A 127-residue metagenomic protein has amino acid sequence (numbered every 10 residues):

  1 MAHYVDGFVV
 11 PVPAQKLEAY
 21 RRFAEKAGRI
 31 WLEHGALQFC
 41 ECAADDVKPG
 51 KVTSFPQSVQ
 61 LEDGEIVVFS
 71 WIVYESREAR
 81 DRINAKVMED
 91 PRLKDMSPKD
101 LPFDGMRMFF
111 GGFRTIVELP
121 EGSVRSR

Functional and structural regions predicted by a protein language model:
M1-K26: Long, hydrophobic N-terminal alpha-helical segment
V5-V12, G50-V87: Short, well-ordered beta-strand segments in beta-rich or mixed alpha/beta enzyme and ligand-binding folds
L17-E18, A27-L37: Short, well-structured hydrophobic secondary-structure segments
E18-Y20, K51, R80-R82, P120-G122: Short acidic, gly/pro-rich beta-turn/loop elements at beta-sheet edges and active-site/ligand-binding grooves
R21-A27, R82-P91: Short amphipathic alpha-helices in soluble, non-transmembrane regions that often serve as interface/regulatory elements
L32, A36-D63, R92-R127: Glycine-rich beta-strand-turn "strand-cap" elements at beta-sheet edges
